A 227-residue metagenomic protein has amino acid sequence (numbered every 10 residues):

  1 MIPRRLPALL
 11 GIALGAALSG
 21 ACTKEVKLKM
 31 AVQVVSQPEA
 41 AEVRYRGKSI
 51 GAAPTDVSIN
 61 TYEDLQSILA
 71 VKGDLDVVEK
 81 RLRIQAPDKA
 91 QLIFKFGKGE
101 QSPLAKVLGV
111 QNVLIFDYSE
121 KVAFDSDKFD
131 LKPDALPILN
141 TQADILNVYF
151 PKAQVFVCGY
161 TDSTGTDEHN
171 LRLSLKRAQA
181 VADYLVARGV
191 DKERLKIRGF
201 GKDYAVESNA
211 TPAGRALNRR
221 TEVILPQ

Functional and structural regions predicted by a protein language model:
M1-G20: Sec-dependent bacterial lipoprotein signal peptides
C22-V35: Bacterial Sec signal peptide processing site at the extreme N-terminus
V35-E42: Short proline/glycine-enriched turn/loop motifs at strand-loop junctions of beta-rich domains
R46-I50, G73, Y160-D162, K202: Change "in extracellular beta-sheet-rich domains … of secreted and cell-surface proteins" to "in beta-sheet-rich domains
R46-T61, R81: Short, solvent-exposed S/T- and G/P-enriched segments that are highly enriched in secreted/extracellular and lumenal
N60-L69, G73-Q154: Periplasmic peptidoglycan-binding/tethering modules of Gram-negative envelope proteins
C158-Q227: Periplasmic OmpA-like peptidoglycan-binding domain that tethers envelope proteins to the cell wall
